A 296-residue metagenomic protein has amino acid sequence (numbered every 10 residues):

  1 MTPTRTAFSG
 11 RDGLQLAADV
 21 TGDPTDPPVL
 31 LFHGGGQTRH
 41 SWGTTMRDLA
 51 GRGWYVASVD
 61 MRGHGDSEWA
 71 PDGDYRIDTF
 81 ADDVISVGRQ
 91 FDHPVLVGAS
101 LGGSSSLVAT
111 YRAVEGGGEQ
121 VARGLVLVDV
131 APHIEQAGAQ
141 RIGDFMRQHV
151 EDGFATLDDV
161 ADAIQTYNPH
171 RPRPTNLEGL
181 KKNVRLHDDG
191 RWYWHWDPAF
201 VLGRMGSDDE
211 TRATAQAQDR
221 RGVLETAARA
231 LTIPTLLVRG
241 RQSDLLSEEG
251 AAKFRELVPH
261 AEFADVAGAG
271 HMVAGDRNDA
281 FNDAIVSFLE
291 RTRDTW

Functional and structural regions predicted by a protein language model:
M1-V29, G51-W54, D92, V286-W296: Alpha/beta-hydrolase fold catalytic core
R11-L14, A50-G51, Y55-A57, M61-V97 (+4 more regions): Active-site loop/oxyanion-hole signature of alpha/beta-hydrolase fold enzymes
V20-D66: Conserved HGGG/HGGXW glycine-rich cap/lid loop of the alpha/beta-hydrolase fold
D60-G63, A131, A269: Short beta-to-alpha linker loops that shape the active-site pocket of alpha/beta-hydrolase fold enzymes
D92-G138: Conserved hydrolase catalytic core segment
A155-E210: Conserved alpha/beta-hydrolase catalytic His-Asp/Glu region
H187-E256: Conserved serine/cysteine hydrolase catalytic core
V266-N282: Catalytic histidine-centered segment of alpha/beta-hydrolase-like enzymes
